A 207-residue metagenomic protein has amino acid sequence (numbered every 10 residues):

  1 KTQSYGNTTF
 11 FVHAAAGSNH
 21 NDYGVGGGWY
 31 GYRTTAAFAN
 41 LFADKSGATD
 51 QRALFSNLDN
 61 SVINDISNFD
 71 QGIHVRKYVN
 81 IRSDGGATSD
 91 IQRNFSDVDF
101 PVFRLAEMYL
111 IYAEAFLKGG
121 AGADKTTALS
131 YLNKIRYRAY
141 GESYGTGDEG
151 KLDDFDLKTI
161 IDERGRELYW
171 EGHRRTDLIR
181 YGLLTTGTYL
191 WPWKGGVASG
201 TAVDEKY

Functional and structural regions predicted by a protein language model:
K1-Y109, K118, L183-Y207: Elongated scaffold/linker segments in the mid-to-C-terminal portions of large proteins
D50, D99-R138, L157-E171, R175-L178: Extended, hydrophobic/aromatic-rich amphipathic alpha-helical segments that build helical scaffolds
V79-S83, D148-E149, E167: Long, aromatic- and glycine/proline-rich binding clefts that accommodate carbohydrate-like moieties
A139, Y144-G145: C-terminal beta-barrel architecture of Gram-negative outer-membrane proteins
G145-D156: Short, mixed-charge amphipathic alpha-helical segments
F155-K158, W191: Extracellular beta-sheet/turn segments enriched in Thr/Pro/Gly and aliphatic residues
